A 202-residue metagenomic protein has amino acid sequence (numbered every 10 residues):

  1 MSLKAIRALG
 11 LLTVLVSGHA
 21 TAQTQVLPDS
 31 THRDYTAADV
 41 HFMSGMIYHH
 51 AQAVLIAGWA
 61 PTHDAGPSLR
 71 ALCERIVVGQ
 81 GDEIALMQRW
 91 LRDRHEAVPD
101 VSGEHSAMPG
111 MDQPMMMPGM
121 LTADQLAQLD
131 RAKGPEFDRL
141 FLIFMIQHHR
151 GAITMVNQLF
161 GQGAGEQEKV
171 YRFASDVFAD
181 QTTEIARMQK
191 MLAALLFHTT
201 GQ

Functional and structural regions predicted by a protein language model:
M1-L9: Bacterial N-terminal signal peptides that target proteins for export
A8-G18: Bacterial N-terminal signal peptides
Q23-Q202: All-alpha RGS (Regulator of G-protein Signaling) helical domain and cognate RGS-like helical scaffolds
